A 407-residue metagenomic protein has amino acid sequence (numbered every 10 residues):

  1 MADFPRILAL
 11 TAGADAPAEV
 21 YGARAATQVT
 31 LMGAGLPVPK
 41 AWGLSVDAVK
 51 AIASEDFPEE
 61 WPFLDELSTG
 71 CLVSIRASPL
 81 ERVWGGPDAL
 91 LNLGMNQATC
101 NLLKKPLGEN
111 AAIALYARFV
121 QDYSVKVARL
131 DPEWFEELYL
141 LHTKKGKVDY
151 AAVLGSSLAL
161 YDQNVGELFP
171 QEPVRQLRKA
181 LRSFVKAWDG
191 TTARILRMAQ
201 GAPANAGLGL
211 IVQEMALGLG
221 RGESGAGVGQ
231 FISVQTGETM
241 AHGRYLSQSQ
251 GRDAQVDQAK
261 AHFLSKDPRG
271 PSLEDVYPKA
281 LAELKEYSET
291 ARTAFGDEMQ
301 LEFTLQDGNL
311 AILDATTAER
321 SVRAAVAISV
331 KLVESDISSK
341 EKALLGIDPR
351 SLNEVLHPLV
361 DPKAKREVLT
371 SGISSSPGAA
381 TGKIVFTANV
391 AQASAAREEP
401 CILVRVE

Functional and structural regions predicted by a protein language model:
M1-T370, S374, T387-I402: Nucleotide/phosphate-binding sheet-loop regions of phosphoryl- and nucleotidyl-transfer enzymes
V404-E407: Structural motif
